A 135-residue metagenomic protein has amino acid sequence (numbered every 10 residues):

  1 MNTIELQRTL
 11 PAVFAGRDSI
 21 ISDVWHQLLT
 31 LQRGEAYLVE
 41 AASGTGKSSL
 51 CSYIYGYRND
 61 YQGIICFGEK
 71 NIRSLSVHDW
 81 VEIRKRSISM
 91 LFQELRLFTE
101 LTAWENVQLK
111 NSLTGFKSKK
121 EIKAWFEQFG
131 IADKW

Functional and structural regions predicted by a protein language model:
M1, L10-L31: A short, flexible loop at the N-terminus of ABC-type nucleotide-binding domains that lies
E40-A42: The feature captures the beta-strand-to-loop junction immediately N-terminal to the Walker
Y55: Helix-to-loop junction immediately C-terminal to a conserved catalytic motif
G63-N71: Conserved ABC transporter NBD signature motif
N71, K119-K134: Conserved ABC ATPase "signature" region
I72-S89: ABC ATPase NBD coupling module
S87-R96, L101: ABC ATPase nucleotide-binding domain signature
E100-L109: Short coil-to-helix segment of the ABC ATPase nucleotide-binding domain corresponding to the Q-loop/switch region
